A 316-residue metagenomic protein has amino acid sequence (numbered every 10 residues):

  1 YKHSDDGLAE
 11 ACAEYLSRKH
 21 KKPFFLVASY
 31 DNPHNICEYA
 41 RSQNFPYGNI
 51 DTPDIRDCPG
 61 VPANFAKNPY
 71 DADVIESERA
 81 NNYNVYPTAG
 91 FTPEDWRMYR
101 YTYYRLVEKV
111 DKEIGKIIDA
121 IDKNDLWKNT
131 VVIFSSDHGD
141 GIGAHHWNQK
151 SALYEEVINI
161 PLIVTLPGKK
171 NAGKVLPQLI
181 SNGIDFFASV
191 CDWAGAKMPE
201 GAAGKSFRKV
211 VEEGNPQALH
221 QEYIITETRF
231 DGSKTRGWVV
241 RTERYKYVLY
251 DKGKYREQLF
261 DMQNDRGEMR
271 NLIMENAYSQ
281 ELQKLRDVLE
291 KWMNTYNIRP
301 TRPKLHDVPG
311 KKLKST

Functional and structural regions predicted by a protein language model:
Y1-F24: Active-site-proximal alpha/beta segments of enzymes that process anionic O-linked groups
D6-A13, Y101-G115, V157-I158, S181-A188 (+6 more regions): A structural signal for well-ordered alpha-helical segments within the folded catalytic domains of diverse enzymes
A13-S17, G115, D119, E212 (+1 more regions): Surface-exposed alpha-helical segments enriched in charged/polar residues
R18-K22, Y30-N129, I133-I180, W193-E200 (+2 more regions): Active-site-proximal cap/lid insertion segments
K19, G214, E275-N276: Short coil/turn helix-boundary motifs
N84-M98, L106, F186, L272-T316: Long, internal low-complexity/basic segments
H138-A144, I184-F187, D192-Q258, M262 (+6 more regions): C-terminal cap/loop subdomain of S1 sulfatases and analogous C-terminal strand-loop tails that border
